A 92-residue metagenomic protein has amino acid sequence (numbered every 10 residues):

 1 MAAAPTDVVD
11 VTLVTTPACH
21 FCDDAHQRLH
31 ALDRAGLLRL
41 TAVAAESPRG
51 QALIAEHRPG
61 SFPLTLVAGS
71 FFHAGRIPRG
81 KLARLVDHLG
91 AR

Functional and structural regions predicted by a protein language model:
M1-D33: Local sequence-structure signature of Cys/Sec-based thiol-disulfide redox active-site neighborhoods
H20-F21, P48-R49, G80: Short alpha-helical
D23-Q27, A52, I77: Generic recognition of short, well-ordered alpha-helical segments
L37-G50: Thiol-based oxidoreductase modules, predominantly thioredoxin-like and allied folds used for disulfide exchange
P48-R58: N-terminal beta-loop-helix "entrance" segment that forms/cooperates in small-molecule cofactor or anionic ligand
E56-L66: Structural micro-motif
V67-R92: Non-catalytic, surface beta->alpha helical segment in thiol-disulfide oxidoreductase systems
